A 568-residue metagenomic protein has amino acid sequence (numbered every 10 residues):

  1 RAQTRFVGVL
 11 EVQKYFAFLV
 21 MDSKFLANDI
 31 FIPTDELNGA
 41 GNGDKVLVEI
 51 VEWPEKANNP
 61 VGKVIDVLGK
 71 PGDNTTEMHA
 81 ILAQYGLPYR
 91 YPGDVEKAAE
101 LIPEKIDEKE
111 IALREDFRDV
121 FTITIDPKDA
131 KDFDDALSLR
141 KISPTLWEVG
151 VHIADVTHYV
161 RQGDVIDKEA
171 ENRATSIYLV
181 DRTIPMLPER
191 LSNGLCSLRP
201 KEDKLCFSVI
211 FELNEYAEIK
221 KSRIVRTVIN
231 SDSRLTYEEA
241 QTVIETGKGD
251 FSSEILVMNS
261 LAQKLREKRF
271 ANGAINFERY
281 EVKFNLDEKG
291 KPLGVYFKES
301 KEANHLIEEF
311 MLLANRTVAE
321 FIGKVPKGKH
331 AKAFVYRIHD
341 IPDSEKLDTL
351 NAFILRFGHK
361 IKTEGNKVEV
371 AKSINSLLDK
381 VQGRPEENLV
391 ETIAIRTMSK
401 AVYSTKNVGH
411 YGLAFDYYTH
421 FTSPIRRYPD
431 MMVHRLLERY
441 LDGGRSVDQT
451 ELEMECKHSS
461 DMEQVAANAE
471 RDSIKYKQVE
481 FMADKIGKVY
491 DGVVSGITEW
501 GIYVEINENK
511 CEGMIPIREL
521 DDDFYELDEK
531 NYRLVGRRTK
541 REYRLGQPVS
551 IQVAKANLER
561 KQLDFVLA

Functional and structural regions predicted by a protein language model:
R1-G150, T157-E202, R234, Y532-L534 (+2 more regions): Charge-lined substrate channels and their catalytic hotspots, especially those that engage the 3′ end of RNA
A2, G8-V12, L37-A40, W53-K56 (+18 more regions): Replace "in large, NTP-powered and nucleic-acid-processing enzymes" with "in large, NTP-powered factors and other
Y15-F18, W147-V149, I219, K291-L293 (+2 more regions): Hydrophobic residues embedded in beta-strands of well-ordered beta-sheets
D22-F25, T34, E52, I153 (+6 more regions): A short beta-strand motif that forms part of the nucleic acid-binding face of small beta-barrel RNA-binding folds
E52-E55, K70, V156-H158, E215-A217 (+3 more regions): Conserved nucleotide-binding/hydrolysis micro-motifs of P-loop NTPases
S176-A271: Conserved catalytic alpha/beta cores of large enzymes that bind or transform nucleotide phosphates and polynucleotides
I224, Y237-N507, M514-P516, D521-Y532 (+3 more regions): Append "with occasional cross-activation on large, charged helical scaffolds in nucleic-acid assemblies
